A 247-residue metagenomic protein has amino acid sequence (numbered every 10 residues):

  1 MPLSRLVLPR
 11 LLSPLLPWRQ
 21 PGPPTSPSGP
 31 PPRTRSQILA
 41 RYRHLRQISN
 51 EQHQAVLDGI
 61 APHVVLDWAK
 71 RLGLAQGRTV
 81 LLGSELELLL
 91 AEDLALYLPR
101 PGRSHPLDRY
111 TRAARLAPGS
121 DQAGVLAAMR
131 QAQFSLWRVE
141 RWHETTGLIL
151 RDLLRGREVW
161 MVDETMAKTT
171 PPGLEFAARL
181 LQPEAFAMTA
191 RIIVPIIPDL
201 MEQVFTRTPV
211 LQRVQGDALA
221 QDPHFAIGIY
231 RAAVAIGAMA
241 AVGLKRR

Functional and structural regions predicted by a protein language model:
M1-W137, R141-T145, R157, M166-T169 (+2 more regions): Mixed-charge, low-complexity intrinsically disordered regions
T146-L150: Short aromatic-glycine-enriched beta-strand elements
D152-M161: Short, structured beta-strand/loop micro-motifs enriched in basic residues and often containing a Trp
